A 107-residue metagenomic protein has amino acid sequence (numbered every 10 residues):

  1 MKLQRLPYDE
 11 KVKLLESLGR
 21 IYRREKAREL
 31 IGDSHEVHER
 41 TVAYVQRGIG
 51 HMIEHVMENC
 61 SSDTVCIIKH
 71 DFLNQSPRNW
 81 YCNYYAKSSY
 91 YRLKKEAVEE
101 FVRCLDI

Functional and structural regions predicted by a protein language model:
M1-N59, I107: N-terminal interaction/assembly modules
L14, D63-I67, L93: Residue-level detector of well-ordered alpha-helical segments, enriched for hydrophobic/aromatic packing positions
H51, C66, E99: Short, contiguous clusters of charged residues that form electrostatic/catalytic patches at enzyme active sites, used
N59-Q75: Short amphipathic alpha helix immediately N-terminal
N74-S89: Helix-turn-helix DNA-binding module
Y90-L105: DNA major-groove recognition helices of helix-turn-helix
